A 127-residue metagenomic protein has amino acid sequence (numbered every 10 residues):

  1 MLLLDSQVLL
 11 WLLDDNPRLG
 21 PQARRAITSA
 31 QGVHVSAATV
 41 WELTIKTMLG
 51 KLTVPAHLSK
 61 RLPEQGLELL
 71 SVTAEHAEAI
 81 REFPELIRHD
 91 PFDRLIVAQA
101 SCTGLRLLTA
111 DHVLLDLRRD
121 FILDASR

Functional and structural regions predicted by a protein language model:
M1-V35, M48-K60, T103, D116-L117 (+1 more regions): Short, well-structured N-terminal submotif of metal-dependent ribonuclease cores
S6-Q7, L43, T73, I80 (+1 more regions): Generic structural signal for small/hydrophobic residues in well-ordered secondary structure, especially within
V8-L9, T39, H76, I96 (+1 more regions): Alpha-helix capping/helix-boundary segments
G32, E68, R106: Residue-level detector of anion-binding/catalytic polar loops
S36, V72, A110: Replace "coordinates the UDP/GDP/TDP-sugar" with "coordinates nucleotide-activated sugar donors
S59-L86: Acidic catalytic patch
F92: Acidic donor-binding loop at a coil-to-helix junction in glycosyltransferase catalytic cores that engages
V97, S101-R127: Acidic, PIN/NYN-like endoribonuclease modules and their adjacent C-terminal/linker elements
